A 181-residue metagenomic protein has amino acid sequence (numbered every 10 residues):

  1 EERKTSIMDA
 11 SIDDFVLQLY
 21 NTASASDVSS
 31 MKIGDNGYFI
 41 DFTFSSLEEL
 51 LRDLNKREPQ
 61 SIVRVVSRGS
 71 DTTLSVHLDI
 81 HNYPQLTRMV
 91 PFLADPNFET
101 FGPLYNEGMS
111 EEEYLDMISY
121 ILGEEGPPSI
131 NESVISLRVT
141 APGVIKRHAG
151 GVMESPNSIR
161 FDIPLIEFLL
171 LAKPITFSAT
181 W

Functional and structural regions predicted by a protein language model:
E1-E2: Long, amphipathic alpha-helical "stalk/connector" segments that mediate intersubunit docking and mechanical coupling
I7-M8, I12-V16: Cationic, amphipathic, low-complexity segments that mediate targeting or membrane/lipid association
F15-W181: Mature, soluble, non-transmembrane domains
